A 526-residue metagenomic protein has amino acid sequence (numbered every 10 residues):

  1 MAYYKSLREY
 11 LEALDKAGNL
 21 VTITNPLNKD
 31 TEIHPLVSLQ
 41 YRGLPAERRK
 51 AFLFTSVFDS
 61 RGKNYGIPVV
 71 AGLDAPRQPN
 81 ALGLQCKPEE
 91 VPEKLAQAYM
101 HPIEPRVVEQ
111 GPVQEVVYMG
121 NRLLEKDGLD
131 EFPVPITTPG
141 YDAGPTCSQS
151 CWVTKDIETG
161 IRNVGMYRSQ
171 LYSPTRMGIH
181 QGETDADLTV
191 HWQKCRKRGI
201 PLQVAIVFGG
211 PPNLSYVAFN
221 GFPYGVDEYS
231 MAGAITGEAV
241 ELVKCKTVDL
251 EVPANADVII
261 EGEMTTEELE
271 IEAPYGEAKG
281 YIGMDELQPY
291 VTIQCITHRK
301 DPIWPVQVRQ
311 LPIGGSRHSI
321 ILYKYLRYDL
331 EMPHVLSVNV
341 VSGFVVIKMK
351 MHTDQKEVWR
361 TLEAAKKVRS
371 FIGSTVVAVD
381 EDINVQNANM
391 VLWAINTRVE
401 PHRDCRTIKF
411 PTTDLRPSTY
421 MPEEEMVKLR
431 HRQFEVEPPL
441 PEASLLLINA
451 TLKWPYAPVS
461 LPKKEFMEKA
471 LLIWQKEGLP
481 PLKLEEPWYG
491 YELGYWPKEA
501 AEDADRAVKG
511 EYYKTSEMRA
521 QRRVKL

Functional and structural regions predicted by a protein language model:
M1-L526: Extended, highly charged
